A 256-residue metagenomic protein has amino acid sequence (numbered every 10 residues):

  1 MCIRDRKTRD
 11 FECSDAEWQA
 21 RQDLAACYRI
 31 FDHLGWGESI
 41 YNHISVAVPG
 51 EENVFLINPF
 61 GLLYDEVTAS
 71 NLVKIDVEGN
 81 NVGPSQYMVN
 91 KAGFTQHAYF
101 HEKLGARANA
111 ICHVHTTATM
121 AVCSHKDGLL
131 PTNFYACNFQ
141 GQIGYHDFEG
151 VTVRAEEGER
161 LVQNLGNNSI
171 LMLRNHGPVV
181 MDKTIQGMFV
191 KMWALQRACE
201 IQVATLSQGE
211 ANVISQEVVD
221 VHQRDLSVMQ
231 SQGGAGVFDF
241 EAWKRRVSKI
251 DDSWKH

Functional and structural regions predicted by a protein language model:
R4-H256: Glycine-rich flexible loops
